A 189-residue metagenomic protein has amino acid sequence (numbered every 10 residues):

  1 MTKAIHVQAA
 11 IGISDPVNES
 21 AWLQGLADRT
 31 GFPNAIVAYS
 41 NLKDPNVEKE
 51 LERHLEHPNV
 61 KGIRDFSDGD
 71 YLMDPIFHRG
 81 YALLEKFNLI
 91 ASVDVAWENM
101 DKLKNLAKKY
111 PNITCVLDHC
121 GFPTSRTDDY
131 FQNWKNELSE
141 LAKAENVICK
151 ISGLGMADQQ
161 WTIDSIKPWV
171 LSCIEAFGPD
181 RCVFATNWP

Functional and structural regions predicted by a protein language model:
M1-F87, V93, W97, A107 (+4 more regions): Mid-domain alpha/beta scaffold segments of enzyme catalytic cores
I5-Q8, V37-A38, K150-G153, V183-A185: Short beta-strand segments
A9, S40, C120, N187-W188: Active-site metal-binding loops of divalent metal-dependent hydrolases
D70-F184: Catalytic pocket-lining loop regions of alpha/beta-barrel enzymes, especially the amidohydrolase/enolase/GH5 lineages
